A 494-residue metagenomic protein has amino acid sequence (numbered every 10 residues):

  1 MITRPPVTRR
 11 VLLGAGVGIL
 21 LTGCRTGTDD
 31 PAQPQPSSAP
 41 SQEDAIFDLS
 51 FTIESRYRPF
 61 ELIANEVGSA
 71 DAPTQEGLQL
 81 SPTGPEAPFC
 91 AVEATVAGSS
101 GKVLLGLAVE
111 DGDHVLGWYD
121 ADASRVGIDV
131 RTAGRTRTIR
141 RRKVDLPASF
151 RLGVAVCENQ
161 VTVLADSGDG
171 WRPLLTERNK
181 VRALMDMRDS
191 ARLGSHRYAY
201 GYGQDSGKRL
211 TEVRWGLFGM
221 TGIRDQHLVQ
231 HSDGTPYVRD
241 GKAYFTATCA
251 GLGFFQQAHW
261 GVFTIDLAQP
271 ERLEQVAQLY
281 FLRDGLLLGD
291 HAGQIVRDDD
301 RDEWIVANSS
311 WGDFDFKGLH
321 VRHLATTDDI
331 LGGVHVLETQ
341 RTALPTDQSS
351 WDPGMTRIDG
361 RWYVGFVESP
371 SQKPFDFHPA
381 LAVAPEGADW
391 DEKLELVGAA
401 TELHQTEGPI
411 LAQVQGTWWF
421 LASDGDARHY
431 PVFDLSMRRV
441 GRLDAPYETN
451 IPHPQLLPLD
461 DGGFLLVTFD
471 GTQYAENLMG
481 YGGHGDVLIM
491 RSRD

Functional and structural regions predicted by a protein language model:
M1-V7, G14-T22: N-terminal secretory signal peptides
R4, A32-P34, S41, V229: Intrinsically disordered, low-complexity regions enriched in polar/acidic and amide residues
R9-R10, R224: Basic side chains
R10-V11, T26: Hydrophobic alpha-helical segments, especially transmembrane helices and their immediate juxtamembrane helical caps
T22-S38: C-terminal region of N-terminal signal peptides and the immediate post-cleavage residues of exported proteins
A39-D494: Carbohydrate-active catalytic/glycan-binding domains of CAZyme proteins, especially the secreted or lumenal ectodomains
